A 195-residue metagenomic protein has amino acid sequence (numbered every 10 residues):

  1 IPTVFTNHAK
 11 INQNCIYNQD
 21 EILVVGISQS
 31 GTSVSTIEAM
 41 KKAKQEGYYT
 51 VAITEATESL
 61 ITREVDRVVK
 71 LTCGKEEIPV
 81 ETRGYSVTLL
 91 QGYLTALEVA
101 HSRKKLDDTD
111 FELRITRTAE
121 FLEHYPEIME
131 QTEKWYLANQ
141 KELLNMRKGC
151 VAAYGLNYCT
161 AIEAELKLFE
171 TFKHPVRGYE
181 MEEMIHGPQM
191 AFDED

Functional and structural regions predicted by a protein language model:
I1-E120, Y154, E194: Glycine-rich phosphate-binding loops that contact phosphosugars or nucleotide phosphates
I1-V24, V51, L144-D193: Anionic-ligand anchoring segments at beta-strand to alpha-helix junctions in alpha/beta enzyme folds, i.e., glycine
T36, W135-Y136, M184: Amphipathic coiled-coil/heptad-repeat helices and related helical stalk/stem segments that mediate oligomerization
K105-D108, Y136, P175: Short, structured loop/turn "capping" segments at alpha-beta junctions
R114-T118, H124-E133: Long, charged amphipathic helices and adjacent flexible linkers at domain junctions
I128-N145: A short, well-structured juxtamembrane/interface segment
